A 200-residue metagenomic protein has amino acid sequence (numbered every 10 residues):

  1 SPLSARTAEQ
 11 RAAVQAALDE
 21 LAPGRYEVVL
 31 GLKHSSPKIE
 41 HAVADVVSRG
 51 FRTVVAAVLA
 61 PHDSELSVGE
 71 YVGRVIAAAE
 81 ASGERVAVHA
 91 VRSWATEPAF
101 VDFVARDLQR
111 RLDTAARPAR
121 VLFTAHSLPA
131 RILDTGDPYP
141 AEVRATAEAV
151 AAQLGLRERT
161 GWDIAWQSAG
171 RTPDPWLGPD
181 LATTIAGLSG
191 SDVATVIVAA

Functional and structural regions predicted by a protein language model:
S1-A200: Active-site-proximal alpha-helix that buttresses catalytic centers in soluble enzyme cores
